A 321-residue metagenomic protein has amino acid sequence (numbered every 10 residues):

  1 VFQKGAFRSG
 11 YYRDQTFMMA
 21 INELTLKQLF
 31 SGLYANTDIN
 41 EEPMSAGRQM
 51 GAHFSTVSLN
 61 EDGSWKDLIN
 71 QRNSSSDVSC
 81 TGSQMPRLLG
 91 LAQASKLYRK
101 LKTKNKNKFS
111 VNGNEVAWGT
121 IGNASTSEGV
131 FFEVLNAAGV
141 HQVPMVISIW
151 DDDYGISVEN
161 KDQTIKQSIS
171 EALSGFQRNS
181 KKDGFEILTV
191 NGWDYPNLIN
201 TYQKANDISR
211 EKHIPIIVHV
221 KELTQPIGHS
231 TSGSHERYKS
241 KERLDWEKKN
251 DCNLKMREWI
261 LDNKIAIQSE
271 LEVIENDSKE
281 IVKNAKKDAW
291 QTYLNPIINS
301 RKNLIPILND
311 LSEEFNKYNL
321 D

Functional and structural regions predicted by a protein language model:
V1-A6, K221, Q225-G228, S232-D321: Conserved acidic/glycine
V1-S148, G155, E159-Q177: Cofactor-binding active-site loop characterized by glycine-rich and histidine/acidic residues
Q15-M19, T126-S127, D153-S157, P196-L198 (+4 more regions): Flexible loop/turn segments at secondary-structure boundaries
R99, F109-E115, K166-K204, K248-D277: Conserved thiamine diphosphate
F131-V134, N200-D207: Glycine-rich, charged/polar anion/phosphate-binding loops that engage phosphate groups from diverse ligands
D207-I214: Long, amphipathic alpha-helical stalk/connector segments used for oligomerization, subunit docking, or mechanical
